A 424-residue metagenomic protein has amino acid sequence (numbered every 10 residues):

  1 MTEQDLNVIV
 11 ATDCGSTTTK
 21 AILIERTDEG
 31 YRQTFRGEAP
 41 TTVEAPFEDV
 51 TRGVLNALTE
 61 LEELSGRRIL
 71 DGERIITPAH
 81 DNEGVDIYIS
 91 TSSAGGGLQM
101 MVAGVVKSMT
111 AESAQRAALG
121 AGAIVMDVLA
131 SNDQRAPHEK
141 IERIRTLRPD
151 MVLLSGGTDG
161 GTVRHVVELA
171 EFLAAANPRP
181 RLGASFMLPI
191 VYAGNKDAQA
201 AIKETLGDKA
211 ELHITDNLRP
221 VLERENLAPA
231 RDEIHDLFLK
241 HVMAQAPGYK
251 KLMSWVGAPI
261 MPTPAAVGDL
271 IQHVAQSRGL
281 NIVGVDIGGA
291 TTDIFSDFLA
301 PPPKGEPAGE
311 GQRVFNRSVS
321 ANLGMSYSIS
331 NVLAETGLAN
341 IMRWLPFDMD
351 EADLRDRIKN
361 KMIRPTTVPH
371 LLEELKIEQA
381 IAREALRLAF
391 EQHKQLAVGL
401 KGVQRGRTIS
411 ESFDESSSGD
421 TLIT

Functional and structural regions predicted by a protein language model:
M1-T12, I24-Q33, E38-N281, L372-R383 (+3 more regions): Nucleotide/phosphate-binding catalytic cleft detector across ATP-hydrolyzing and phosphate-transferring enzymes
C14-S16, G289: A generic beta-sheet turn/junction motif
S16-T19, R145: Mobile, glycine-rich extracellular loop/lid and propeptide segments that shape or gate substrate/ligand access
T19, D133, K304-G305: Mixed-charge, polar/low-complexity N-terminal
L23, D28-T42, Q272-M349: Glycine-rich phosphate-binding loop of actin/hexokinase-like ATP-binding domains
G288, D350, T366, T424: Active-site glycine/GP-rich loop and adjacent strand/helix microenvironment that borders small-molecule binding pockets
V332, T336, M342-R343, F347-I363 (+4 more regions): Basic, amphipathic N-terminal segments
